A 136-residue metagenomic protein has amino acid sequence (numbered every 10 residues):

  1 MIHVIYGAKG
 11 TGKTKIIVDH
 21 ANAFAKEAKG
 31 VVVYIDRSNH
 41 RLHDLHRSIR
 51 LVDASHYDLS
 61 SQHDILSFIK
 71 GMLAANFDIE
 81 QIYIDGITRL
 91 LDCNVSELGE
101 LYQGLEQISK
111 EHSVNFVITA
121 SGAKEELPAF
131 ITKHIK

Functional and structural regions predicted by a protein language model:
M1-G71, L127-A129: Conserved P-loop
H56, L73, D78-K136: Replace "adjacent to P-loop NTPase cores in ATP/GTP-dependent enzymes" with "adjacent to NTP-binding cores
